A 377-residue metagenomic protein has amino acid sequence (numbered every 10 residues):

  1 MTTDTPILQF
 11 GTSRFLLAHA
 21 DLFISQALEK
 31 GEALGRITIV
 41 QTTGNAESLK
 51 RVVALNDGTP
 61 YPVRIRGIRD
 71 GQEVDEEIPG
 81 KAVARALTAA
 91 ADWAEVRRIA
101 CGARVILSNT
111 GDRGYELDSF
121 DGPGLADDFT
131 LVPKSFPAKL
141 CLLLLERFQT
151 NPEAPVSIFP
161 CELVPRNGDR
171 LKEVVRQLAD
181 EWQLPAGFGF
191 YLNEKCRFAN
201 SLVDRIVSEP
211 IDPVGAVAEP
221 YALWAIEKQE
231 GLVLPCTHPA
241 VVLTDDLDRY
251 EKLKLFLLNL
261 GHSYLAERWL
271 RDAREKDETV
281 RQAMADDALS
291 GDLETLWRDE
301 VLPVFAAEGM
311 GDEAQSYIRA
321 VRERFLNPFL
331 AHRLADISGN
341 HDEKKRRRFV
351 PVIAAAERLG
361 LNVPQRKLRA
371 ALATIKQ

Functional and structural regions predicted by a protein language model:
M1-Q377: Substrate/ligand-engaging "lid" and interaction regions
